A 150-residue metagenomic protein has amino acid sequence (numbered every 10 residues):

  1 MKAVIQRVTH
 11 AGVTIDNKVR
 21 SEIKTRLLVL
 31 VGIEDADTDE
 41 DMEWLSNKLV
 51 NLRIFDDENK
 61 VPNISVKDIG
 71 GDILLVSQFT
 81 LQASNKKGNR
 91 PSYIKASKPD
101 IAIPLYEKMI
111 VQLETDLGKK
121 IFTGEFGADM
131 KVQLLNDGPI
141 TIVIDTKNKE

Functional and structural regions predicted by a protein language model:
M1-S92, I103-E150: N-terminal, polar/charged subdomain of small-to-medium soluble alpha/beta proteins
K95: An anionic oxygen-ligand recognition environment, strongly enriched in 2H phosphoesterase
P99: Conserved phosphate/pyrophosphate-binding and hydrolysis machinery centered on Walker-type P-loop NTPases, extending
